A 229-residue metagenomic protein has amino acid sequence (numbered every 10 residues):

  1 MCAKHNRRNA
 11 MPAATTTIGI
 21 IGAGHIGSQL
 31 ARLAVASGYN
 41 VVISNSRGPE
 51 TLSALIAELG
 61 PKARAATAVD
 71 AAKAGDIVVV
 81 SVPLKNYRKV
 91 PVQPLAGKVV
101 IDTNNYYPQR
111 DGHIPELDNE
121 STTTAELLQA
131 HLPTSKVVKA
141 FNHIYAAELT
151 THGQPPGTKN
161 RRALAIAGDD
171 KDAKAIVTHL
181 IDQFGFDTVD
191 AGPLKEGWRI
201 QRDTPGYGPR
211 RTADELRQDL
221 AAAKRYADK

Functional and structural regions predicted by a protein language model:
C2-E58: NAD(P)+-binding Rossmann beta1-loop-alpha1 motif at the extreme N-terminus of oxidoreductases
T15, A74, A96-G97, T134-V137: A glycine-biased structural micro-motif
G60-G112: Rossmann-like NAD(P)-binding element
A65, K136-A140, V189-P193: General beta-strand structural signal in soluble alpha/beta enzymes
V92-G97, L132, P156-T158: Short, conserved loop/helix-junction motifs that constitute active-site signature segments in enzyme catalytic cores
N104-P155: Rossmann-fold NAD(P)-binding glycine/threonine-rich loop
K159-K229: Active-site-lining helix/loop region of Rossmann-like oxidoreductase modules
